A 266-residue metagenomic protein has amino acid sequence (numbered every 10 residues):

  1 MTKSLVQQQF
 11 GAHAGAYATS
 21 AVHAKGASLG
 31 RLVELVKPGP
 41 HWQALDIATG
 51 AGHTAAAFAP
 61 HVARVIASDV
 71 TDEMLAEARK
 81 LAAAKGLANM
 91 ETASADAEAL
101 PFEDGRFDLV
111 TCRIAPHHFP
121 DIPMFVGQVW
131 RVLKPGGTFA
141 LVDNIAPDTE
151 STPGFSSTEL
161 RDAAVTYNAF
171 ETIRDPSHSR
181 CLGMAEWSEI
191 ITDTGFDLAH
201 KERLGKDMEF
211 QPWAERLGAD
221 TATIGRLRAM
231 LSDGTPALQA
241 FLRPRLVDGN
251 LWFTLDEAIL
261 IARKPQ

Functional and structural regions predicted by a protein language model:
M1-W42, H53-A57, M74-E77, P212-A214 (+1 more regions): Conserved class I S-adenosyl-L-methionine
L45-A99, M124: Class I SAM-dependent methyltransferase SAM/SAH-binding core
A51, A185-S188, T194-Q266: Conserved Class I S-adenosyl-L-methionine
T111: A conserved beta-strand element that flanks and buttresses the S-adenosyl-L-methionine
H117-H118: A short His-aromatic
P123-T138: A short glycine-rich, Lys/Arg-flanked "PGG" loop and its adjoining helix->strand segment in the class I
T138-T172: Conserved class I S-adenosyl-L-methionine
E171-E186: Acceptor-substrate binding/catalytic loop of class I
